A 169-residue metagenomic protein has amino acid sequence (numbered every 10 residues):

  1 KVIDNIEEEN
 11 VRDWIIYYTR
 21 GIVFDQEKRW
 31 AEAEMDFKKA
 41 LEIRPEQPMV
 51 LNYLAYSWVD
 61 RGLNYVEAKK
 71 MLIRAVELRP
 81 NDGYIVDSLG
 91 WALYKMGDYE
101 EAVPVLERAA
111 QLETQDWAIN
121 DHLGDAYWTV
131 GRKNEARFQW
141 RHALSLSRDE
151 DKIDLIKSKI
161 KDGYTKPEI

Functional and structural regions predicted by a protein language model:
N5-E9, I43, L78, L112 (+1 more regions): Structural marker of alpha-solenoid helical repeat scaffolds
T19, Y53, S88, H122 (+1 more regions): Canonical tetratricopeptide repeat
D25, V59-D60, Y94, W128: Position-specific recognition of the canonical hydrophobic site in helix A of tetratricopeptide repeat
K28, G62-L63, G97, G131: Residue-level detector of the short coil/turn that links helix A to helix B within each tetratricopeptide repeat
